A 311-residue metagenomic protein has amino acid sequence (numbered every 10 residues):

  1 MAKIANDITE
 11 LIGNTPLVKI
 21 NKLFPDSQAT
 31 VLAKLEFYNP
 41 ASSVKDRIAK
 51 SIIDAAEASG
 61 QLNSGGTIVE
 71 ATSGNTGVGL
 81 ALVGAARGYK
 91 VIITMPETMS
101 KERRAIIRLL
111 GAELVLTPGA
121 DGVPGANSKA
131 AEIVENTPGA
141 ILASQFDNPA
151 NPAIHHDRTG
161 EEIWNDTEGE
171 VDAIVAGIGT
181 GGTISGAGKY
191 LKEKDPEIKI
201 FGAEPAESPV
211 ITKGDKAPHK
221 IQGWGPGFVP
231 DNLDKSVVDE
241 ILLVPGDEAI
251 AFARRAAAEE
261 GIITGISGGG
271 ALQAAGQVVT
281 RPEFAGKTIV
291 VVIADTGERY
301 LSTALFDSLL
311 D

Functional and structural regions predicted by a protein language model:
M1-D311: PLP-dependent amino-acid enzyme catalytic core
